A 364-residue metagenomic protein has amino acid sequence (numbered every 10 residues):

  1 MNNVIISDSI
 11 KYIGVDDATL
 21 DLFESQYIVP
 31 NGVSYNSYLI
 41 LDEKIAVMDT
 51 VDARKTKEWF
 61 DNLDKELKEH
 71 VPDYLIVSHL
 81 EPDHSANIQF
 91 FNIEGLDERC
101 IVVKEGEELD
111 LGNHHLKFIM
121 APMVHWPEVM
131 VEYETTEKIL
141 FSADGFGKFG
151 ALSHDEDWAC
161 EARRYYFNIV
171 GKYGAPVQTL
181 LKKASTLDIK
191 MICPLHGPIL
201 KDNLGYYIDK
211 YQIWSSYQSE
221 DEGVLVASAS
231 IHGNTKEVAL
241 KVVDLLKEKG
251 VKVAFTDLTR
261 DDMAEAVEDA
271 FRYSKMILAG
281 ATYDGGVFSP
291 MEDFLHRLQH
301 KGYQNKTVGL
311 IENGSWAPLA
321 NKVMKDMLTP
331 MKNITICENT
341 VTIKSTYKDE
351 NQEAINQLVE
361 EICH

Functional and structural regions predicted by a protein language model:
N3-L63, V131-E134, K138-S142, T235: Conserved beta-strand hairpin/beta-sheet module of binuclear metal-dependent hydrolase folds, prominently
V4-D8, Q89-V129, Y173-T179: Metallo-beta-lactamase
E43, R54-F91: Active-site metal-binding motif and surrounding structural segment of the metallo-beta-lactamase
M48-T50, P72-L80, Q89-F91, L140-D144 (+1 more regions): Active-site neighborhood of phospho(di)ester-bond hydrolases with catalytic His/Asp-centered motifs
A86-F91, L204-G205, M324: Metal-dependent catalytic neighborhoods of phosphoester/phosphodiester hydrolases
N87, D262-A266: Short acidic active-site motifs
L152-I192, H196-I199, S219, K241-T256 (+1 more regions): FMN-binding flavodoxin-like domain, especially the glycine-rich phosphate-binding loop
A227-K249: Short, charged N-terminal beta->alpha structural module
